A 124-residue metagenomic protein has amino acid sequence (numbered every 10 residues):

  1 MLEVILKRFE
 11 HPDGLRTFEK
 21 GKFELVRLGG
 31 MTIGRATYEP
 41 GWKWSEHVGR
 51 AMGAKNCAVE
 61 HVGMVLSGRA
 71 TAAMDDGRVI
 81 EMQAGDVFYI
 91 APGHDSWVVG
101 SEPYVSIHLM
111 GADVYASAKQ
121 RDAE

Functional and structural regions predicted by a protein language model:
M1-T37, S45, R121-E124: A short, N-terminal "cap"/entry segment at the start of jelly-roll beta-barrel domains of the cupin/DSBH fold
L2-E3, K7-H11, W97-E124: Double-stranded beta-helix
M31, R50-D76: Glycine- and acidic-residue-biased ligand/ion/polar-headgroup-sensing regions
R35-N56: Conserved short histidine dyad/triad with adjacent acidic residue
A36-Y38, G63, F88: Conserved GNAT-family N-acetyltransferase fold
K43-W44, G68-A73, S96: Short beta-strand segments in beta-sandwich/barrel cores
L66-S67, P92, G100: A cytosolic small-molecule/anion-sensing beta-strand core signal
M74-H94: Short acidic-glycine-tyrosine-enriched beta hairpin
